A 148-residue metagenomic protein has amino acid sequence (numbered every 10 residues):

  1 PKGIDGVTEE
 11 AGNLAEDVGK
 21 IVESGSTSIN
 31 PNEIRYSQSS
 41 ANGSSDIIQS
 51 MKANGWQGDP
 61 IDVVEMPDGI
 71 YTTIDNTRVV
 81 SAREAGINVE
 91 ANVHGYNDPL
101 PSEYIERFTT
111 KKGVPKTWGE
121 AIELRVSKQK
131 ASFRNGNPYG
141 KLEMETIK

Functional and structural regions predicted by a protein language model:
K2-K148: Catalytic toxin/effector domains delivered as secreted proteins or via bacterial secretion systems
